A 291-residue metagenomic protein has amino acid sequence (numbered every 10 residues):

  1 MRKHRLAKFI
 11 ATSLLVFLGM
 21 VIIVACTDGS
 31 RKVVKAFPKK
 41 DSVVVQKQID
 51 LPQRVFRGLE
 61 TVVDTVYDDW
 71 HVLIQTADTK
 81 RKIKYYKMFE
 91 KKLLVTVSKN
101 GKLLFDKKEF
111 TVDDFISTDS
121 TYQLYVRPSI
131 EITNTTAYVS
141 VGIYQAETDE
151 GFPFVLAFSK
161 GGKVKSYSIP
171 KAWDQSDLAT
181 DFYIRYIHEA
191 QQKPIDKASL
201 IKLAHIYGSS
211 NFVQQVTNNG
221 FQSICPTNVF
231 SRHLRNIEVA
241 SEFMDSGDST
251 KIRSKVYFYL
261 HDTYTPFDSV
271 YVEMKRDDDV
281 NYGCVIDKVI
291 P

Functional and structural regions predicted by a protein language model:
I22-A25: C-terminal motif of bacterial Sec signal peptides marking the signal peptidase cleavage site
T27-G29: Bacterial signal peptide processing site
H71-Q75, K80-I83, T135-Y144: Short beta-strand elements that form the blades of beta-propeller/WD-repeat-like and other beta-sheet-rich scaffold
K102-T121: Surface-exposed loop and turn segments in beta-propeller and other repeat-based domains that flank or scaffold
S129, N219-T263: Surface-exposed, charged secondary-structure patches
G162-Y167, T263-P291: Short beta-strand edge/turn micro-motifs at domain boundaries
K171-Q192: Short, low-complexity N-terminal intrinsically disordered segments enriched in polar/charged residues
Q192-N219: Short, well-ordered alpha-helical segments enriched in acidic and aromatic residues
